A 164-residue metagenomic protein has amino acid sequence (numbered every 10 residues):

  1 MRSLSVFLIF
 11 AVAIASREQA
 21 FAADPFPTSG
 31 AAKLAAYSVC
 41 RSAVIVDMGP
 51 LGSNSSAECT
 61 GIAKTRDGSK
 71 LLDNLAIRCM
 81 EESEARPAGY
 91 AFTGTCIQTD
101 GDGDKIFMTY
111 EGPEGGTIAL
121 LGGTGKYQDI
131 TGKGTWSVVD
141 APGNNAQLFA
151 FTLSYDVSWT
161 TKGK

Functional and structural regions predicted by a protein language model:
S5-S16: Bacterial N-terminal signal peptides
F21-K164: Beta-strand-enriched cores of mature, soluble protein domains
